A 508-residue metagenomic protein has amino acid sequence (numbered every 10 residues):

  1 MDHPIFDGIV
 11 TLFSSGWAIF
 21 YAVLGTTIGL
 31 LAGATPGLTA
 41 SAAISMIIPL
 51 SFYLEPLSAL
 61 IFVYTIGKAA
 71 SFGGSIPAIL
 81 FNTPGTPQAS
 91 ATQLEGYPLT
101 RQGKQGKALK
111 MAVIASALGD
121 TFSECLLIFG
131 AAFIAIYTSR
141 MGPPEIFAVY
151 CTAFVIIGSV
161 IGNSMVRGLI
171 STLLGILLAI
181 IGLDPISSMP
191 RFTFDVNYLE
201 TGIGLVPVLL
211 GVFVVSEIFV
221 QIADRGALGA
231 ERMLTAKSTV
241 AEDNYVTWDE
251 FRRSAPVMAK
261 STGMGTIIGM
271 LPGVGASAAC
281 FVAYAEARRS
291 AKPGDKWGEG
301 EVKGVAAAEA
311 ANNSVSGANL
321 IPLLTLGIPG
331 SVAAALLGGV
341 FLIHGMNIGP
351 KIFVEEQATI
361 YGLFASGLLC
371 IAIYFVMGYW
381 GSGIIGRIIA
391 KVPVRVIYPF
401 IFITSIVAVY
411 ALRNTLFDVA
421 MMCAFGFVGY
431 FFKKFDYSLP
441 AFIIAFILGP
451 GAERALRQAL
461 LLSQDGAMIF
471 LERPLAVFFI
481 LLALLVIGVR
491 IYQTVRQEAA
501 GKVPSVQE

Functional and structural regions predicted by a protein language model:
M1-A59, T138, F192-E301, G386 (+5 more regions): Helix-loop-helix hairpins and the membrane-proximal interhelical loops of multi-pass alpha-helical transport proteins
M1-I61, Q102-K110, S116, D120-F129 (+6 more regions): N-terminal alpha-helical transmembrane segments of multi-pass membrane transport and channel/translocase proteins
L24-A40, A70-N82, I157-G162, T262-P272 (+3 more regions): Transmembrane alpha-helix interface/packing and boundary motifs in multi-pass membrane proteins, characterized by
L31-S41, I79-S90, F122-L126, I268-S277 (+4 more regions): Short helix-coil transition sites and intra-membrane helix breaks within transmembrane domains of multi-pass
A40-L50, A78-P98, I128-G130, T172-L173 (+6 more regions): Re-entrant/interfacial helical elements at transmembrane boundaries that shape and gate the permeation pathway
L57-I61, P98-A115, K292-G304, V332-A335 (+1 more regions): Membrane-interface alpha-helices at helix entry/exit sites of multi-pass transporters
K68-G73, I114-L126, I134, L178 (+3 more regions): Membrane-embedded alpha-helical segments of transport systems, primarily multispan ion/solute transporters
M111-G226, I343-T494: Membrane-embedded alpha-helical modules
